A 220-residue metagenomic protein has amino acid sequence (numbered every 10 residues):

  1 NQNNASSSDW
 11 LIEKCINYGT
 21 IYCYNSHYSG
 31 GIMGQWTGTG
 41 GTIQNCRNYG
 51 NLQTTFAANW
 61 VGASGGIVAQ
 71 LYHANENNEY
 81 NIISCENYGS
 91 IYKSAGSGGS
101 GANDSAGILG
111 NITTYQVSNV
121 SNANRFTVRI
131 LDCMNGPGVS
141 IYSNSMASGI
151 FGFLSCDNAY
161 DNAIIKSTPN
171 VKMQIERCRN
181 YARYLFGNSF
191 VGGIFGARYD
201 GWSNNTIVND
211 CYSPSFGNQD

Functional and structural regions predicted by a protein language model:
N1-D220: Surface-exposed loop/turn motifs in large extracellular/passenger domains
